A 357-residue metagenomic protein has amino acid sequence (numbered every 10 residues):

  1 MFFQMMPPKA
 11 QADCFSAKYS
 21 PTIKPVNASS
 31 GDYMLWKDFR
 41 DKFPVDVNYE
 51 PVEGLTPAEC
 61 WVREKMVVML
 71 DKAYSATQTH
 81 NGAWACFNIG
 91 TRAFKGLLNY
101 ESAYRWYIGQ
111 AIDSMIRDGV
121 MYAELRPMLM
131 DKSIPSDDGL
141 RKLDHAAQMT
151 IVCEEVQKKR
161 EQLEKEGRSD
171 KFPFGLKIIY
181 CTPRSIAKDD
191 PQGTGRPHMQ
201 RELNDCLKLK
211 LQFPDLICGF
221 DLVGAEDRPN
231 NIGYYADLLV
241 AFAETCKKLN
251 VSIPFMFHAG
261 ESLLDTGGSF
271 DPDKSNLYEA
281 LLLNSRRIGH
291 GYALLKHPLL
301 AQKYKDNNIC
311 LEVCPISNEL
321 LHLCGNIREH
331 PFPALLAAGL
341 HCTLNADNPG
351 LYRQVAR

Functional and structural regions predicted by a protein language model:
M1-R357: Metal-cofactor-binding active-site regions of metalloenzymes
